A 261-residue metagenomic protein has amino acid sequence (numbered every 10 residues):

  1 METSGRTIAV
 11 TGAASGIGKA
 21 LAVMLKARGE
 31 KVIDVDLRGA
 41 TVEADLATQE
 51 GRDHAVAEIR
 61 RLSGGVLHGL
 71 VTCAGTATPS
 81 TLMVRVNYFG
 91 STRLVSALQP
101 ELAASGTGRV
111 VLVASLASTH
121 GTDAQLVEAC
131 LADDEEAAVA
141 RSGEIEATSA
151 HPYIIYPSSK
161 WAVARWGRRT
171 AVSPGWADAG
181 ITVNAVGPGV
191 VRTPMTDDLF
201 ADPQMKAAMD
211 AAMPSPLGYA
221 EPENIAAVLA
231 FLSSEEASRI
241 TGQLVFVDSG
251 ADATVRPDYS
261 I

Functional and structural regions predicted by a protein language model:
E2-I33: Canonical Rossmann dinucleotide-binding motif of NAD(H)/NADP(H)-dependent dehydrogenases/reductases, specifically
L37-H54, I59: Rossmann-fold cofactor-recognition segment
V71, V111-V113, V183-V186, T196 (+2 more regions): Hydrophobic structural elements of the Rossmann-like NAD(P)H-binding subdomain that define the short-chain
G75-T76, S80, A103-D178, V190-V191: Catalytic loop of short-chain dehydrogenase/reductase
R93, I155-P157, W161-A164, A185 (+2 more regions): C-terminal helical subdomain
D123-E136, V191-P214, T254-I261: A glycine/serine/threonine-rich, flexible loop-to-helix segment that serves as the NAD(P) cofactor-binding "lid"
T241-I261: Short C-terminal tail/terminal secondary-structure segment of NAD(P)H-dependent dehydrogenase/reductase domains
